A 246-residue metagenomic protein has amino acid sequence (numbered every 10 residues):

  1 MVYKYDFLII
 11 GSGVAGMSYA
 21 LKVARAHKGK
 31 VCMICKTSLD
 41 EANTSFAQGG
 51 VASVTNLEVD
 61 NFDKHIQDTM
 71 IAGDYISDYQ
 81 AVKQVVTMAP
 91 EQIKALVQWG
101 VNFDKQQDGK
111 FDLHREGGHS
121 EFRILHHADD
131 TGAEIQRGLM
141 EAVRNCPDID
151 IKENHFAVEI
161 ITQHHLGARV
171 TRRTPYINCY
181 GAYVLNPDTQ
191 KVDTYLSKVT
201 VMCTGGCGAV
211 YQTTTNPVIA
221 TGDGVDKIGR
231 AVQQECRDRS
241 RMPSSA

Functional and structural regions predicted by a protein language model:
V2-Y5, Q190-V199: Core beta-strand elements of the Rossmann-like FAD/NAD(P) dinucleotide-binding domain in flavoenzyme oxidoreductases
F7-M33: N-terminal Rossmann-like FAD-binding beta1-loop-alpha1 element of flavoenzymes
S18, K22-V23, N43, T200 (+1 more regions): Hydrophobic/aromatic ligand-binding patch that stacks against planar heteroaromatic rings of cofactors or nucleotides
R25-K28, A52-S53, N216-G222: A glycine- and small-aliphatic-rich helix-loop capping segment at beta-alpha/alpha-beta transitions that lines
G29-K30, C35-Y180, L185-K191, A209: Conserved N-terminal/central alpha/beta ligand/cofactor-binding core
V199-R230, Q234: Glycine-rich loop(s) and the adjacent beta-strand/alpha-helix scaffold that form part
G229-A246: Positively charged, low-complexity/disordered segments
